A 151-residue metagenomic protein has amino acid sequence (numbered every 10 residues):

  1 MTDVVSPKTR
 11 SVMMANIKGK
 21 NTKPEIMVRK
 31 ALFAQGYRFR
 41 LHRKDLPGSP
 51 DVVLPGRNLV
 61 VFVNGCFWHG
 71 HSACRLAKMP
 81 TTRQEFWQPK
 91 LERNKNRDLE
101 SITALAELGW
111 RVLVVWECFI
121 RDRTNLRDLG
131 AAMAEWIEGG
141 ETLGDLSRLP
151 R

Functional and structural regions predicted by a protein language model:
M1-V114, F119-R151: Nucleic-acid endo/exonuclease domains
